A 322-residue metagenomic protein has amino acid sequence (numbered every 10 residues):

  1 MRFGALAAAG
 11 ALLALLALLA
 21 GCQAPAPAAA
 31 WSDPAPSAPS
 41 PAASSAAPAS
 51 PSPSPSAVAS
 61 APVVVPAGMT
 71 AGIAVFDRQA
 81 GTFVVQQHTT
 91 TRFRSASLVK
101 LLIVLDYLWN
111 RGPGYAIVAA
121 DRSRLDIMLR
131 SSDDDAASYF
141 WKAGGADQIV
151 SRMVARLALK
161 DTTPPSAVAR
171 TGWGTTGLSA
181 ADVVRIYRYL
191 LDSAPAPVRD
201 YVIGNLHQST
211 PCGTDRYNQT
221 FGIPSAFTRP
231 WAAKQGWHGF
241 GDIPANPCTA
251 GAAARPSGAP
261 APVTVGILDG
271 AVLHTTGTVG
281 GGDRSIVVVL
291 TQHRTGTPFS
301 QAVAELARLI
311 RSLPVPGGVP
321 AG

Functional and structural regions predicted by a protein language model:
M1-L13: N-terminal export and membrane-targeting signals
L18-G21: C-terminal motif of bacterial Sec signal peptides marking the signal peptidase cleavage site
Q23-S52: Short, low-complexity, disordered segments immediately C-terminal to signal peptides in bacterial exported proteins
P25-P34, A57-A71, F76-R78, G145-G322: Penicillin-recognizing serine hydrolase domain
G81, R92-A116, M128, V287: Active-site SXXK
V85-T89, S131-A136, P165-T171: Flexible glycine/proline-enriched surface loops and loop-helix/loop-strand junctions
H88-R92, H274: N-terminal post-signal-peptidase region of extra-cytosolic proteins
R111-T163, T176-A180: Conserved catalytic neighborhood of penicillin-recognizing serine enzymes
